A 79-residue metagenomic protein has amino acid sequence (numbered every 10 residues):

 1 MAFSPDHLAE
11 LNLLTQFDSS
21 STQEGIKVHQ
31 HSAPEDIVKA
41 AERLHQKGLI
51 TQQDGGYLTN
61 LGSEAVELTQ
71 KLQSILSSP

Functional and structural regions predicted by a protein language model:
M1-E42, K71, I75, P79: Short amphipathic alpha-helical interface segments
H45-G56: A short, conserved structural fragment
D54-S77: Accessory beta->alpha helical hairpin/"wing" motif in late/C-terminal subdomains of nucleic-acid enzymes
